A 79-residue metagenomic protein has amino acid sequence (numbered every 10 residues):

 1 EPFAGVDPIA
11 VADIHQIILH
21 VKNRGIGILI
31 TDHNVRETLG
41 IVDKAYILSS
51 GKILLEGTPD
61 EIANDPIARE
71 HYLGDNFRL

Functional and structural regions predicted by a protein language model:
E1-P2: Walker B catalytic motif
D7: ABC-family nucleotide-binding domains
V11-R24: Helical segment within the ABC ATPase nucleotide-binding domain
D32-H33: H-loop/switch region of ABC-family ATPase nucleotide-binding domains
T38-G40: A short, surface-exposed alpha-helical micro-motif characterized by mixed small hydrophobic and charged/polar residues
Y46: Conserved catalytic/dimer-interface elements of ABC ATPase nucleotide-binding domains
E56-G57: ABC ATPase "signature
